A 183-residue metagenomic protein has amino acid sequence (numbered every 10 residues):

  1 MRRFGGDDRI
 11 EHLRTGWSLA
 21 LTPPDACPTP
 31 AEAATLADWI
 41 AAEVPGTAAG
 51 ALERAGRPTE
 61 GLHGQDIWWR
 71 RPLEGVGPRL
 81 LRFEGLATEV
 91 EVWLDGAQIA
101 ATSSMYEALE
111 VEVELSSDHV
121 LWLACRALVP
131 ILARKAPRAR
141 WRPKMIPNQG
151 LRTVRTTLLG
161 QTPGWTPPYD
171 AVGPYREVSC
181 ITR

Functional and structural regions predicted by a protein language model:
R2-G5, R9-E11, T15-P23, T59 (+1 more regions): Accessory beta-strand-rich segments of carbohydrate-active enzymes
S18-T47: Predominantly extracellular/luminal regions of secreted and cell-surface proteins, especially disulfide-bonded
A55-G56: Surface-exposed, low-complexity/disordered Ser/Thr/Gly/Pro/Asn-rich loops and linkers
